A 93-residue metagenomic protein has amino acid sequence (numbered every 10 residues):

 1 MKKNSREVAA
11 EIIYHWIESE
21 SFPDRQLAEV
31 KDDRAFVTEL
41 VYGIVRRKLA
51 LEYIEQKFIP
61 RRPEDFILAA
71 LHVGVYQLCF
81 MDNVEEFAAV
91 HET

Functional and structural regions predicted by a protein language model:
M1-T93: Class I Rossmann-like S-adenosyl-L-methionine
